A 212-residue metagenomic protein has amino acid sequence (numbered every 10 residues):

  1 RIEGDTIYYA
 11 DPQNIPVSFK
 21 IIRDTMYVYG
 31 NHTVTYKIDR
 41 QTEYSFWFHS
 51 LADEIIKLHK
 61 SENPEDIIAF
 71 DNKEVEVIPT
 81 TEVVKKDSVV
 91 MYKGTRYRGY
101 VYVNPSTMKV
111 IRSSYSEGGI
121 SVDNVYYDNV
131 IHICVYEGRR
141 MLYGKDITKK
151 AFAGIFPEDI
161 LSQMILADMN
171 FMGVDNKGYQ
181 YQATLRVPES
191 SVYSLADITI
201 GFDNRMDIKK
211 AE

Functional and structural regions predicted by a protein language model:
T6-S50, R140-Y143: Contiguous, well-ordered beta-strand patches that form the walls/edges of small beta-barrel/beta-sandwich domains
Y27-K93, N176-L195: Beta-sheet ligand-binding and adhesion/scaffold domains
A69-V125: Extracytoplasmic beta-rich ectodomain segments of secreted or membrane-anchored proteins
V122-I131, S194: Short coil-to-beta strand junction motifs in C2/discoidin
I131-V135, D197-D203: Beta-propeller blade signature
R140-L161: Surface-exposed loop and turn segments in beta-propeller and other repeat-based domains that flank or scaffold
G154-P188: Acidic, glycine-rich flexible loop segments
A196, N204-E212: A short, surface-exposed interaction/processing loop segment used at functional sites
